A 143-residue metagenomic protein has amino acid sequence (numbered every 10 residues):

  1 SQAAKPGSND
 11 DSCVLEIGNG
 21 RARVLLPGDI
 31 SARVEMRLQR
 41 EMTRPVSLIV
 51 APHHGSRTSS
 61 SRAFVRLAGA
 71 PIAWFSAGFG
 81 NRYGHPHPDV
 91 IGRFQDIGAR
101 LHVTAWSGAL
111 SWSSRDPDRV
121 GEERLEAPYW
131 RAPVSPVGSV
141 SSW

Functional and structural regions predicted by a protein language model:
S1-P86: Active-site-proximal loop/helix segments of hydrolase catalytic cores
A3-N9, F79-W143: Binuclear metal-ion centers of metallo-dependent hydrolases, dominated by the metallo-beta-lactamase
